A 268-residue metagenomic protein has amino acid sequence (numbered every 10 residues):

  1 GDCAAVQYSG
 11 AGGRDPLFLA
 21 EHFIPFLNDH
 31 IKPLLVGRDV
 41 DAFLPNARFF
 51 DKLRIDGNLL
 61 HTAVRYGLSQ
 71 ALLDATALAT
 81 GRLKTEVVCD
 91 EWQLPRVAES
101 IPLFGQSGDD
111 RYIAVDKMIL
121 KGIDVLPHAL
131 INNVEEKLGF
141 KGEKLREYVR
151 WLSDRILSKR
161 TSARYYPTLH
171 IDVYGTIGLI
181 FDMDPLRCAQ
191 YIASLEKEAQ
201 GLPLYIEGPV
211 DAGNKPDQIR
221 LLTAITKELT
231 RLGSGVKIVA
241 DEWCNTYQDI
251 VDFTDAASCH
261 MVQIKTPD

Functional and structural regions predicted by a protein language model:
G1, I31, S69-L73, G81-K84 (+7 more regions): Long, contiguous hydrophobic alpha-helical segments, chiefly transmembrane helices and signal peptides
D2-R82: Metal- or metallocofactor-binding catalytic centers and their adjacent structured scaffolds across diverse enzyme
G13-L27, G139-R155, M183-L195, D217-K227: Well-ordered, non-membrane alpha-helical segments in soluble/globular domains
I31, L35, D39, L68 (+8 more regions): Structural signal for hydrophobic packing residues in well-ordered secondary-structure cores of soluble enzyme domains
L59, A63, G67, A71 (+7 more regions): Conserved active-site and cofactor/substrate-binding residues in soluble primary-metabolism enzymes
Y66, I113, D252: Short, flexible, glycine/charge-rich loop motifs used to bind or transfer phosphoryl groups or to couple energy/partner
D74-L78, R82-S153: Glycine-rich, mobile lid/loop segments that gate access to catalytic sites or pores
S158-D268: Catalytic core of soluble alpha/beta enzymes
